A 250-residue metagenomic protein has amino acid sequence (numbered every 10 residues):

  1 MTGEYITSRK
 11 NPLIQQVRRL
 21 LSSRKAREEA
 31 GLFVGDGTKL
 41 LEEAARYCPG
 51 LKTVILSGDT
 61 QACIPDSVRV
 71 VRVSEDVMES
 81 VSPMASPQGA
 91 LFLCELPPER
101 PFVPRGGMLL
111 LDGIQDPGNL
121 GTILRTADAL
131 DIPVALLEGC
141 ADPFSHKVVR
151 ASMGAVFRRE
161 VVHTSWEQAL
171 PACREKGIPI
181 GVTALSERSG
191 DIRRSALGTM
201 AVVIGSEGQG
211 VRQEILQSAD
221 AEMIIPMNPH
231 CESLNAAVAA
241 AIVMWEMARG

Functional and structural regions predicted by a protein language model:
M1-G58, C140-A141: Boundary-proximal intrinsically disordered activation/regulatory segments immediately upstream of a helical core
E4-S8, V71-S74, R159-A169, M223: Short acidic-hydrophobic, aromatic-tinged amphipathic segments that line or gate anion-handling sites
T38, S57-A62, P97, L185-E187 (+1 more regions): Short, polar loop motifs at secondary-structure junctions
R46, E95-S186: RNA substrate-binding interface of SAM-dependent RNA methyltransferases
V68-E95: Glycine/small-residue-rich loop that forms an oxyanion/phosphate-binding "nest" at active or ligand-binding sites
V73-S74, D112, L137-G139, E160 (+1 more regions): Short beta->alpha connector loops at strand-helix junctions that form conserved, small/polar/Pro-enriched
F92, D128-A129, C140-P143, K147-A155 (+2 more regions): Structured adenosyl-cofactor binding patch, chiefly the S-adenosyl-L-methionine
G181-C231: Active-site/ligand-binding-proximal alpha/beta "capping" segment
